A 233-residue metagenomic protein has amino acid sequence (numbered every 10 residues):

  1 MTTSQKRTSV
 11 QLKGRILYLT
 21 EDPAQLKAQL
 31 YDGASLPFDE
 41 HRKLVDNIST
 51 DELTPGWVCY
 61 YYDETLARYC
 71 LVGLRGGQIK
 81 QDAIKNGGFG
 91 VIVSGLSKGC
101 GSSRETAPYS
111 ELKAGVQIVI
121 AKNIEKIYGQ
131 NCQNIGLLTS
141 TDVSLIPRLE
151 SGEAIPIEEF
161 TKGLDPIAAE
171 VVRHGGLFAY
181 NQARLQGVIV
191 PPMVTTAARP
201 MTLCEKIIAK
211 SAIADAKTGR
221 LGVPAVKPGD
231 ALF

Functional and structural regions predicted by a protein language model:
M1-F233: Fe-S-dependent hydro-lyases/dehydratases of central metabolism
